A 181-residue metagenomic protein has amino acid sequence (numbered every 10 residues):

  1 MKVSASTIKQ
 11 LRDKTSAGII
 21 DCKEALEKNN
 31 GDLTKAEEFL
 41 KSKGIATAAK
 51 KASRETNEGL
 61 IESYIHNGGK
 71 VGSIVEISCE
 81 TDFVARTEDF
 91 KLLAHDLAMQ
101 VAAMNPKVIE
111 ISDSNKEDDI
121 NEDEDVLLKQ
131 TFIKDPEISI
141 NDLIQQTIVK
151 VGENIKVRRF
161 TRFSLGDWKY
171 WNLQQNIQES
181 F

Functional and structural regions predicted by a protein language model:
K2-F181: N-terminal assembly/interaction segments in proteins that build large macromolecular machines
